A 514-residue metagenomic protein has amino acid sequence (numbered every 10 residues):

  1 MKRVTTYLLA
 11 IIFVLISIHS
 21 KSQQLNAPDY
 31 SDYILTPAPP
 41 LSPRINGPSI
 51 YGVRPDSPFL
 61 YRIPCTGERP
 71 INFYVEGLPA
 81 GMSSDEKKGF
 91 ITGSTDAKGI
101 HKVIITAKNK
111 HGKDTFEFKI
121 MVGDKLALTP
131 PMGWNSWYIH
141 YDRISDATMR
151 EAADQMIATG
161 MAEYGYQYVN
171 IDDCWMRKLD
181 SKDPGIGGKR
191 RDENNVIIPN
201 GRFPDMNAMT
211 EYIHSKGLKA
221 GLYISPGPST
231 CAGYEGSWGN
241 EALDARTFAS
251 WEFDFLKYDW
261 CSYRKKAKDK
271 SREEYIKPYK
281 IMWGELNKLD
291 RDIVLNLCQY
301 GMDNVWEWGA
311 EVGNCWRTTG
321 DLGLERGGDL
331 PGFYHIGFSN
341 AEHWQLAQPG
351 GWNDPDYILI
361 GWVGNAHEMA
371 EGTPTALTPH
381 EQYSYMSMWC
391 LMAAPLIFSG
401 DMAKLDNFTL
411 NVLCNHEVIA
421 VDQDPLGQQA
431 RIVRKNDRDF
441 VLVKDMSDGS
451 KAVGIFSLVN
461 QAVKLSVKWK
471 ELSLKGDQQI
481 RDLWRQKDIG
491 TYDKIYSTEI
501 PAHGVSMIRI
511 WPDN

Functional and structural regions predicted by a protein language model:
L25-P28, P43-P70: Solvent-exposed, low-complexity, repeat-rich "mucin-like" stalks and linkers
S31-Y33, G112-G123: C-terminal edge beta-strand
I63, G99-H111: A short beta-strand micro-motif common to beta-rich folds, especially ectodomain repeats
G81-A97: Strand-loop-strand motifs at the edges of beta-sheets in extracellular beta-sandwich domains
Y138, A152, M156-K268: Aromatic-lined carbohydrate-binding/catalytic grooves of carbohydrate-active enzymes
L243, D292-D401: Glycan-recognition surfaces
Y383, W389-M392, I397-S399, R434-L474 (+1 more regions): Carbohydrate-binding surface patches
T491-N514: C-terminal beta-strand-rich structural cap/linker in extracellular carbohydrate-active enzymes
